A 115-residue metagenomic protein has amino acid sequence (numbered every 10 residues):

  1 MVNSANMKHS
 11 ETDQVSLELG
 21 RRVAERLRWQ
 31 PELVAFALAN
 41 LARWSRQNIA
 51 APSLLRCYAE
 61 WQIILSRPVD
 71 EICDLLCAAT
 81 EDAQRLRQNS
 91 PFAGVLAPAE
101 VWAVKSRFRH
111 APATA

Functional and structural regions predicted by a protein language model:
V2-A115: Basic, alpha-helical nucleic-acid-binding regions used in initiation and control of genome expression
